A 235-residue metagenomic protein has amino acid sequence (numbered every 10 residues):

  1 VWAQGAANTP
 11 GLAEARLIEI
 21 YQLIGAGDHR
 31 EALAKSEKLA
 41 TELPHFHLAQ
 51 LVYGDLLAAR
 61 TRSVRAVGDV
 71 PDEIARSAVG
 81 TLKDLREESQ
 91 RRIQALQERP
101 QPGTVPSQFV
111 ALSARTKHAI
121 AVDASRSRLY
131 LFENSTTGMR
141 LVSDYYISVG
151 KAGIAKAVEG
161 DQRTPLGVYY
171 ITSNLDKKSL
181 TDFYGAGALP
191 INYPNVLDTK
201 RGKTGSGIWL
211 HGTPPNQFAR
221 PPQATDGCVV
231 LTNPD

Functional and structural regions predicted by a protein language model:
L56, L166, S173-D235: Exported/periplasmic cell-wall-interacting domains
L57-V105: Alpha-helical linker/edge segments of TPR/alpha-solenoid repeat scaffolds and analogous pre-/post-domain helices
